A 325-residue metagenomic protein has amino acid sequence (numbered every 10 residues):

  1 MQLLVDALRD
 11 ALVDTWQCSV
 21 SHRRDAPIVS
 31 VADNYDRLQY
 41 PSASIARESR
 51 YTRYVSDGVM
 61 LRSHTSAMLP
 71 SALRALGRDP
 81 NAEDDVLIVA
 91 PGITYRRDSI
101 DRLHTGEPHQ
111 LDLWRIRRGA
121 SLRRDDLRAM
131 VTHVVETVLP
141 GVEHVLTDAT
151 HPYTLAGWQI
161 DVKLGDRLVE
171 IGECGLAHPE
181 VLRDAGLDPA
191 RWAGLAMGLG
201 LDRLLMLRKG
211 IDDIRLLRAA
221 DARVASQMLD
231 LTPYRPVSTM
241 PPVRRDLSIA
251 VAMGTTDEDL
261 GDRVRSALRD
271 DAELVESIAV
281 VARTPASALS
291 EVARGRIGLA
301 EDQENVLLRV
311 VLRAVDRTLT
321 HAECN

Functional and structural regions predicted by a protein language model:
M1-H104, I116, L168, E173-L182 (+2 more regions): Class II aminoacyl-tRNA synthetase-like tRNA-binding/catalytic domains
L3-T15, D126-L139, D259-S266: Amphipathic alpha-helical segments
L12-S19, N81-A82, V135-E143, A267-I278: Short secondary-structure junctions
C18-D33, H144-H151, E276-V280: Long, charged, glycine-rich C-terminal linkers/tails
D57-G58, T105-R115, P242-S248, N305-R309: Glycine-rich, often proline-containing surface loops adjacent to acidic residues and nearby aromatics that form
L113-W114, R118-G119, R123, E136 (+2 more regions): Long, well-ordered mid-to-C-terminal structural blocks that present hydrophobic/aromatic surfaces
L122-W158: Extended C-terminal subregions enriched in glycine
T150-N325: A carboxyl-terminal module marker
